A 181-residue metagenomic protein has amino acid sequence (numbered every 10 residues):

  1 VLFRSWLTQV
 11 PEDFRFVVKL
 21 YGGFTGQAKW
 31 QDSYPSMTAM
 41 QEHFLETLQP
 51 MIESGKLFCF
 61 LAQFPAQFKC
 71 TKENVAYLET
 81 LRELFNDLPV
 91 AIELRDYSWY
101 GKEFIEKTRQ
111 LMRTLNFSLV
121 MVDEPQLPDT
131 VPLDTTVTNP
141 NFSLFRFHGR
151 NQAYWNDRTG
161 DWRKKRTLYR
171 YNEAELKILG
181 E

Functional and structural regions predicted by a protein language model:
V1-E181: Residues lining hydrophobic/aromatic ligand-binding pockets adjacent to catalytic sites
